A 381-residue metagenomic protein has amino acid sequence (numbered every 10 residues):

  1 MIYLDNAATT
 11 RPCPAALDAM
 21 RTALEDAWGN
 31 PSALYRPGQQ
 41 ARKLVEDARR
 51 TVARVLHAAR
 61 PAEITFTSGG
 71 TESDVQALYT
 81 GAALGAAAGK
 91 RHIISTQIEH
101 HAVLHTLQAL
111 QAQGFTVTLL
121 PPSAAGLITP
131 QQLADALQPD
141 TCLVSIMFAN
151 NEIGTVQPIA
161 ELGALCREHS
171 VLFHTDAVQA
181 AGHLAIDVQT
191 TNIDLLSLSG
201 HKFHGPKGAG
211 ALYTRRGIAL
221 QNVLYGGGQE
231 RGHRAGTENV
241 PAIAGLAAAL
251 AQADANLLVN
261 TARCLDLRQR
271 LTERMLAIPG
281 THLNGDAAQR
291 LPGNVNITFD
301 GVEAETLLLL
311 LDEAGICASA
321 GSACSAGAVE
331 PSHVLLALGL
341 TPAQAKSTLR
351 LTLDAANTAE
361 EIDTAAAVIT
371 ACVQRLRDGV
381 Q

Functional and structural regions predicted by a protein language model:
M1-Q381: Pyridoxal 5′-phosphate
